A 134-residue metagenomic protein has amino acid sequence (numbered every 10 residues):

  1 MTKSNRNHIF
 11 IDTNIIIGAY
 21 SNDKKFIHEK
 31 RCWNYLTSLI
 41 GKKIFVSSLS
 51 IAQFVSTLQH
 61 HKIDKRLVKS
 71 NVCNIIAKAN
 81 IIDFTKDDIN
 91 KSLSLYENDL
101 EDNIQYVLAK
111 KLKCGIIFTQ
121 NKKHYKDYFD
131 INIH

Functional and structural regions predicted by a protein language model:
M1-H8, S38, K78, Y106-H134: Acidic, PIN/NYN-like endoribonuclease modules and their adjacent C-terminal/linker elements
M1-V46, H60-R66: Short, well-structured N-terminal submotif of metal-dependent ribonuclease cores
I11-D12, F45-S47, N98-D99, N121-K122 (+1 more regions): Histidine- and aromatic-rich ligand-binding microenvironments
I15-I16, S50, D88, Q105 (+1 more regions): Alpha-helix capping/helix-boundary segments
S21-K24, L93-E97: Short, flexible loop segments at the rims of nucleotide/cofactor-binding pockets, characterized by
H28, D99-L100: Charged helix-capping and loop-helix junction motifs
S48-S50, N71-Y96: Acidic catalytic patch
